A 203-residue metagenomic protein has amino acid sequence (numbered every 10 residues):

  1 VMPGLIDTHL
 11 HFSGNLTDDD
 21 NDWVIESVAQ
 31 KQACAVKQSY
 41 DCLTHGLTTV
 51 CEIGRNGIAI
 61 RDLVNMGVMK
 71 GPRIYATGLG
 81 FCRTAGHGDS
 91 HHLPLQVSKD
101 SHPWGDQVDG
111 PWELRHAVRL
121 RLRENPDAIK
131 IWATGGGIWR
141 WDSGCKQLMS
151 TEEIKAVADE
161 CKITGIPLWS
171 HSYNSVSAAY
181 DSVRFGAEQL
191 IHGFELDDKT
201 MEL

Functional and structural regions predicted by a protein language model:
M2-M66, T84-S90, E152, S177 (+1 more regions): Metal-associated gating/positioning segment near the N- to mid-region
D20-A33, H92-A117, P167-S172: Active-site mouth loops of central-metabolism enzymes
Q32-I60, G71-G80, P126-W139, I166-P167 (+1 more regions): Divalent metal-dependent hydrolysis catalytic cores, especially in the metallo-beta-lactamase
Q38, I60-L63, A117, I154-V157 (+2 more regions): Aromatic/hydrophobic pocket-lining residues that form π-stacking "cages" and hydrophobic walls in ligand
I53-S98, W104-V108: Mid-domain alpha/beta scaffold segments of enzyme catalytic cores
G54-N56, G105-R119, E188-D198: Active-site glycine- and acidic-residue-rich loops that bind and position anionic ligands or nucleotide-like cofactors
E113-D127, I131-W132: Extended, non-globular alpha-helical segments
W132-L203: Active-site core of metal-dependent hydrolases
